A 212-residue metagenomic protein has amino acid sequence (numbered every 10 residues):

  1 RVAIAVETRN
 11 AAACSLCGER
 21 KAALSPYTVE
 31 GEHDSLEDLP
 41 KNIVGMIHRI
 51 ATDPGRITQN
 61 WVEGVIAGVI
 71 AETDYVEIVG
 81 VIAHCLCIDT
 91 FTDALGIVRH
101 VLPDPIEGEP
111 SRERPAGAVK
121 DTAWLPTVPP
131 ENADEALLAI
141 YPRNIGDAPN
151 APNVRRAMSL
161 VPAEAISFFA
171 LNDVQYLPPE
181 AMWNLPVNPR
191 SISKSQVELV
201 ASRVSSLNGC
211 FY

Functional and structural regions predicted by a protein language model:
R1-Y212: Hydrophobic alpha-helical segments
